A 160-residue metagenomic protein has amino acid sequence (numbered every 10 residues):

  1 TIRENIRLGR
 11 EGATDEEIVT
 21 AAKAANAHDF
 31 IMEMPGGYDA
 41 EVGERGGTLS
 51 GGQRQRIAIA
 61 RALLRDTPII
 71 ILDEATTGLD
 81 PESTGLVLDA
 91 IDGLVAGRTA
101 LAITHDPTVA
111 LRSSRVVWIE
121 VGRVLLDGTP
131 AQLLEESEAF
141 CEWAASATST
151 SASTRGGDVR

Functional and structural regions predicted by a protein language model:
R3-E44, D89, G97, E142: ABC ATPase nucleotide-binding domain helical subdomain, centered on the C-loop/LSGGQ "ABC signature"
H28-I57, L79, T150-R160: ABC-fold ATPase nucleotide-binding domain signature/coupling loops
E33, D89, D106, L111-R160: C-terminal portion of ABC ATPase nucleotide-binding domains
I59, I103: Hydrophobic anchor residue at the start of the ABC signature
R65, L72, A96: Conserved signature/switch motifs of ABC ATPase nucleotide-binding domains
D73, D80: ABC-family nucleotide-binding domains
S83-T84: Short alpha-helix in the ABC/ABC-like ATPase nucleotide-binding domain
A90-A102, A110: Conserved catalytic loops of ABC-family nucleotide-binding domains
